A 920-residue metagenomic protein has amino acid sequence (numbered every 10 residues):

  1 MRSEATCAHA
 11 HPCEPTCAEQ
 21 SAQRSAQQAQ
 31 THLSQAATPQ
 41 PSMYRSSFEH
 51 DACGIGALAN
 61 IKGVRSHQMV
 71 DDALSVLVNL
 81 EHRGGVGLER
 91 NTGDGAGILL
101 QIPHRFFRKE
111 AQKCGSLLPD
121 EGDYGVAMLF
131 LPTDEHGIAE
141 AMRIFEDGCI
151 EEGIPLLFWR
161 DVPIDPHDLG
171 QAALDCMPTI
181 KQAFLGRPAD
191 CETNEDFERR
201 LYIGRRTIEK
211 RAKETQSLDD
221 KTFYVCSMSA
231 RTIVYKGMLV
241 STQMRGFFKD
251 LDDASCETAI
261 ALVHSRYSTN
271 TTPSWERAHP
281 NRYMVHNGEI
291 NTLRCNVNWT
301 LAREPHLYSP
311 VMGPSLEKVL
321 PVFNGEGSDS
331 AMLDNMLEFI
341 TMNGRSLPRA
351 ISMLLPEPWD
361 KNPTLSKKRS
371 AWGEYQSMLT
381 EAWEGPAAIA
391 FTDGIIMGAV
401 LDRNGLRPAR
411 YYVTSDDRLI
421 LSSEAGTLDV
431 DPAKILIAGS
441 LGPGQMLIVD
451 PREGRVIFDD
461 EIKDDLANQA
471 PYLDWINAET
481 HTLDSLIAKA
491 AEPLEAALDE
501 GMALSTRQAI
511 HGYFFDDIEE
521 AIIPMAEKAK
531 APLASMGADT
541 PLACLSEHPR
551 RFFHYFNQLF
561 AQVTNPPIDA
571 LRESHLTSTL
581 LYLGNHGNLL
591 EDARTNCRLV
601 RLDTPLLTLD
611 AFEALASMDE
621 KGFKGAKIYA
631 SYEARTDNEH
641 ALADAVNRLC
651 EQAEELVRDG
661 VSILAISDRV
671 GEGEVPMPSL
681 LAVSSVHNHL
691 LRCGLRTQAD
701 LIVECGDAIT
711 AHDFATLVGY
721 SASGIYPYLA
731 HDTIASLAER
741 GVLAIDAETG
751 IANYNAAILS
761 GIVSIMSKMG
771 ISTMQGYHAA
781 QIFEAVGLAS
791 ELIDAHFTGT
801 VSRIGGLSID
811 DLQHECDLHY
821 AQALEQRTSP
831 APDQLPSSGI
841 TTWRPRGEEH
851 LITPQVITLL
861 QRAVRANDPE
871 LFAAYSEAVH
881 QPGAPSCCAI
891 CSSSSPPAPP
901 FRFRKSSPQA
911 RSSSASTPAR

Functional and structural regions predicted by a protein language model:
R2-N588, D592-R594: Conserved short alpha-helical segments that host acidic/polar catalytic motifs at enzyme active sites
K62-R65, R83, A254-C256, M342-L347 (+7 more regions): Secondary-structure transition/capping motifs at alpha-helix termini and the adjoining loop/turn into the next element
G93, F106, F323, I340-A387 (+7 more regions): Flexible, glycine-rich loop/tail regions that form catalytic "lids" or insertion modules at the edges of active sites
G288, D700-A711: Glycine-rich beta-to-alpha transition loops that act as phosphate-gripper elements at the mouths of alpha/beta enzyme
P314-F323, L428-A433, Q698-V703, D732-A752 (+1 more regions): Short beta-alpha connecting loops at secondary-structure transitions that line or flank enzyme active sites
V675-V703, N753-I758: Alpha-helix-loop-beta-strand connector modules within alpha/beta enzyme cores
D707-S721: Catalytic cores of alpha/beta
V718-E739, H796-F797: Glycine-rich phosphate-binding active-site loops on the catalytic face of alpha/beta enzymes
